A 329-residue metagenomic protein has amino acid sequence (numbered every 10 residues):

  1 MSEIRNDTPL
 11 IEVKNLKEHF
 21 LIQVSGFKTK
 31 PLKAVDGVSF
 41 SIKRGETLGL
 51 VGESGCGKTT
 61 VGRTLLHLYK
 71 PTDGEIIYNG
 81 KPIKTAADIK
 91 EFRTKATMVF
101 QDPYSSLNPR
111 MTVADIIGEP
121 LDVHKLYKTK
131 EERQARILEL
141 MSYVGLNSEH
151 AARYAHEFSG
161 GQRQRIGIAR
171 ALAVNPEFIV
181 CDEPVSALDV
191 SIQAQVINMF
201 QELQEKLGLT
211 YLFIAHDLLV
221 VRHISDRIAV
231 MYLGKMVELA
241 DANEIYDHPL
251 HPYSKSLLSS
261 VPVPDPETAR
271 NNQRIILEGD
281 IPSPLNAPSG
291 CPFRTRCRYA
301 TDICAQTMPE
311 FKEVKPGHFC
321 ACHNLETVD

Functional and structural regions predicted by a protein language model:
E3-P9, Q23-G26, D241-D329: Short catalytic/signature loops enriched in Gly
L66: Helix-to-loop junction immediately C-terminal to a conserved catalytic motif
G74-K84, F92: Conserved ABC transporter NBD signature motif
E131-E149, L258-S259: Conserved ABC ATPase "signature" region
Y154-F158, Q162: Conserved ABC ATPase signature
A173-E177: A short, proline-enriched helix->beta-strand linker immediately N-terminal to the Walker B motif in ABC-type P-loop
P184-L188, I192-R270: P-loop NTP-binding/switch modules centered on Walker-like glycine-rich loops
